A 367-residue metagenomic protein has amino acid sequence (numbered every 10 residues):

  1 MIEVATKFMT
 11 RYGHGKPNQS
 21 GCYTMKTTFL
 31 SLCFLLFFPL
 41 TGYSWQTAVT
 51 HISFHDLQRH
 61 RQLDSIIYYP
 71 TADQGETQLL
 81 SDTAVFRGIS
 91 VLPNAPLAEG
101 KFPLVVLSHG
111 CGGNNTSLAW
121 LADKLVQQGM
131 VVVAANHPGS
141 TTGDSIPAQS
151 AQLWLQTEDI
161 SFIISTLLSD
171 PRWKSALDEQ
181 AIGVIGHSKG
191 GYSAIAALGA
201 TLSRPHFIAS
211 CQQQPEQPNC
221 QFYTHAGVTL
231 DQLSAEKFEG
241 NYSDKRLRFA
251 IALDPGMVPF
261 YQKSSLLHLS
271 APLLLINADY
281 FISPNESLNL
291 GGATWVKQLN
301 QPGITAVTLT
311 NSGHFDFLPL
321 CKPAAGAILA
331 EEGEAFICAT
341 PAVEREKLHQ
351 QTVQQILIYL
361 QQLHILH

Functional and structural regions predicted by a protein language model:
Y43-V105, L288, A325: Domain-level recognition of soluble alpha/beta enzyme cores, biased toward histidine phosphatases/phosphomutases
A98-G100, G113-A135: Short amphipathic alpha-helix adjacent to the substrate-entry channel of hydrolases
G112-K124, T141-F162: Catalytic nucleophile-loop/oxyanion-hole region of alpha/beta-hydrolase and closely related hydrolase-like folds
Q149-S175, A196, P205-F222, G227: Alpha/beta-hydrolase active-site loop
S175-G186: Alpha/beta-hydrolase fold nucleophile elbow
G186, G190, A194: Gly/Ala-rich beta-loop-alpha elbow adjacent to hydrolase catalytic centers
T224-Q301: The feature captures the conserved acid-bearing segment of alpha/beta-hydrolase catalytic domains
H268-R345: Active-site-adjacent alpha-helix of alpha/beta-hydrolase-fold enzymes
